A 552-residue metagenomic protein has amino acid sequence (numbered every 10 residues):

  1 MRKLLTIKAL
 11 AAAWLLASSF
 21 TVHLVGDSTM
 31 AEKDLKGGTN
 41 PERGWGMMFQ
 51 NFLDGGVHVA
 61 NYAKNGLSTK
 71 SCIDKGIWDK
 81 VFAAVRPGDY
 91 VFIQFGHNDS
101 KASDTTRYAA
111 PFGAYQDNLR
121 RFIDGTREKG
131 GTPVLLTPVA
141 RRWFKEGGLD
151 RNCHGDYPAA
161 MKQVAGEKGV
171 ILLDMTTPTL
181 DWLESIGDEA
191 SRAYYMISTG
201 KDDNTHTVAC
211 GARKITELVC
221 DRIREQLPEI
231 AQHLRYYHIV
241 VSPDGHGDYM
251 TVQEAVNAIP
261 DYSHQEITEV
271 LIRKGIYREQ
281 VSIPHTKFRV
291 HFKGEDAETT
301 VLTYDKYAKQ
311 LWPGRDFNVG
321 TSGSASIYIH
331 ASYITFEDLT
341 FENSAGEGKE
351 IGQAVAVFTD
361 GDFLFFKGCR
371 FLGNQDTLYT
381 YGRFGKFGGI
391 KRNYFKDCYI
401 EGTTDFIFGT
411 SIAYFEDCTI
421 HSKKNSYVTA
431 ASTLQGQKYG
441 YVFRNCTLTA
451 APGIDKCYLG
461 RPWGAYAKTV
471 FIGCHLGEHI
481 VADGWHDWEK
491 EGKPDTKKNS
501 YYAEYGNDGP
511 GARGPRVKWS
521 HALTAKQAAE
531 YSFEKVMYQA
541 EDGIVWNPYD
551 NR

Functional and structural regions predicted by a protein language model:
M1-T21: Bacterial Sec-dependent N-terminal signal peptides
S18-A63, D79-P87, V91: Serine-esterase "nucleophile elbow" of acetyl-processing enzymes
T21-A31, L35, T39, L234-D248 (+1 more regions): N-terminal module-boundary/linker segments of secreted carbohydrate-active enzymes
V25-T29, N61-L67, I93-N98, L136-A140 (+5 more regions): Active-site-proximal beta-strand/loop segments in catalytic clefts of secreted hydrolases
E32-P41, A63-C72, A102-A110: Acidic/histidine-rich helix-loop elements that form or flank divalent-metal/phosphate-binding sites at the catalytic
T39-F52, A165, L172, T268 (+2 more regions): Polytopic alpha-helical membrane proteins, predominantly small-molecule transporters/carriers
I77-R213, E217-A231: Alpha-helical cap/lid subdomain in secreted, periplasmic, or secretory-pathway luminal O-acyl-processing enzymes
Y237-R552: Sequence-level preference for short, compositionally simple segments enriched in small aliphatic or small polar residues
